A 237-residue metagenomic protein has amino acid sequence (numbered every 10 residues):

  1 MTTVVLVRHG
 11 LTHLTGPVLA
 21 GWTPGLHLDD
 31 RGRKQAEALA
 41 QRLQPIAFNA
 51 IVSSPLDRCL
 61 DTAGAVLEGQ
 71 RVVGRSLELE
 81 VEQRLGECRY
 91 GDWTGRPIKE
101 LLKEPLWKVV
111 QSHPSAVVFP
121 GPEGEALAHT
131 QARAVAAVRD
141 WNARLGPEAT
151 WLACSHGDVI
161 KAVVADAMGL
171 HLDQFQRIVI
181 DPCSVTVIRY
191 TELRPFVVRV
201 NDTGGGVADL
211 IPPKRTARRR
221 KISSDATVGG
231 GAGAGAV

Functional and structural regions predicted by a protein language model:
T2, Y90-K99, A143, P147-A149 (+1 more regions): Acidic, low-complexity terminal tails and accessory targeting/binding regions of phosphate-metabolizing enzymes
T3-H9: Short, hydrophobic/glycine-enriched beta-strand segments
V5, E80-E82, V198: General small-molecule cofactor/ligand-binding pocket signal
L11-G69, P120-A136: Loop-to-helix element that buttresses phosphate recognition and phosphoryl-transfer chemistry
T12, V159-I160: Short active-site segment of divalent metal-dependent hydrolases/proteases that encodes the spacing between
E37-K108, V237: Phosphate-coordination/substrate-recognition cap region in phosphate-metabolizing enzymes
K108-H129, I222-D225: Short glycine/proline- and acidic residue-enriched helix-loop micro-motifs that form flexible lids or anion-recognition
H156: Short basic (Lys/Arg) and small-residue
